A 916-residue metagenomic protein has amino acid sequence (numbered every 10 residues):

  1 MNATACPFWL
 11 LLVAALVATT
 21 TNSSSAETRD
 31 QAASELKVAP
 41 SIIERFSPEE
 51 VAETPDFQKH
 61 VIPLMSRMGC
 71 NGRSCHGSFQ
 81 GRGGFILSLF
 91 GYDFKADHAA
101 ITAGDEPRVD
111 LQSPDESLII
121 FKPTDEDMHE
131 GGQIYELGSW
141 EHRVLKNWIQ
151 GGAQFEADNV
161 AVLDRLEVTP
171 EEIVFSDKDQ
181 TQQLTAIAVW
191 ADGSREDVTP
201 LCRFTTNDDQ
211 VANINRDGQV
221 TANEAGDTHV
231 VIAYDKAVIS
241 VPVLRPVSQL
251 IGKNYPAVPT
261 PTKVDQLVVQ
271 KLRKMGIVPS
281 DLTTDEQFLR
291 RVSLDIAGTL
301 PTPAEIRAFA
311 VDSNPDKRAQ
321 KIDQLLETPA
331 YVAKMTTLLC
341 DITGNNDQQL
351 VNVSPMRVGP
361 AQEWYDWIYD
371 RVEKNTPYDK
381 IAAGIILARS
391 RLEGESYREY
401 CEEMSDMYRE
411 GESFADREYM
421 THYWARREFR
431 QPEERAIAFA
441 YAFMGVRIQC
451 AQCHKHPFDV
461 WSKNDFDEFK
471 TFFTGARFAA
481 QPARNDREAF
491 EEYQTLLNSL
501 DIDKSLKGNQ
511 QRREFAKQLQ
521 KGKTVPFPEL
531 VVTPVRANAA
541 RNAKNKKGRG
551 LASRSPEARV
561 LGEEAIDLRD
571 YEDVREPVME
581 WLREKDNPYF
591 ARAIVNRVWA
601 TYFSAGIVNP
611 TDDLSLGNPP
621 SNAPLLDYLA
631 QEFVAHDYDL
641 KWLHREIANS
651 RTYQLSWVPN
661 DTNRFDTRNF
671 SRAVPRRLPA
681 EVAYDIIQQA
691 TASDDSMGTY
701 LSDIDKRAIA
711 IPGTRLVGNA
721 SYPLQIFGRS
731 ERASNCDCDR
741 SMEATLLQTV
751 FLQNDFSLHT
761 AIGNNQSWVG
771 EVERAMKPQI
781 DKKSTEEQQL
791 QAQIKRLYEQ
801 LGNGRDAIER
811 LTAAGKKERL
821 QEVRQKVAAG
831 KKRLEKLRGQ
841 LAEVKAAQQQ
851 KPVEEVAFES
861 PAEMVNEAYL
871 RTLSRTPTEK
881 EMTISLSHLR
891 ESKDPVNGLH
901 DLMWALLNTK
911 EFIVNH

Functional and structural regions predicted by a protein language model:
M1-A5: N-terminal secretory signal peptides that target proteins for export/translocation
P7-T20: Bacterial N-terminal signal peptides
S25-H142, V160-I187, R195-P261, R291 (+5 more regions): Solvent-exposed helix-loop boundary motif
D56-S74, W140-W148, R435-A451, L902: Sequence/structural segment immediately N-terminal to covalent heme-attachment motifs in c-type and related
F121, Y135-F155, E743-Q766: Catalytic cores of secreted or luminal carbohydrate-active enzymes
E167, V231, A451-Q452, A710 (+2 more regions): Structured core elements
V258-A330, M335, D341-L701, S730 (+5 more regions): Primarily short, surface-exposed interaction patches in extracytoplasmic proteins
A690-Q753, G763: Long, His/Glu/Asp-enriched segments that create or flank divalent metal/ion-associated functional microenvironments
